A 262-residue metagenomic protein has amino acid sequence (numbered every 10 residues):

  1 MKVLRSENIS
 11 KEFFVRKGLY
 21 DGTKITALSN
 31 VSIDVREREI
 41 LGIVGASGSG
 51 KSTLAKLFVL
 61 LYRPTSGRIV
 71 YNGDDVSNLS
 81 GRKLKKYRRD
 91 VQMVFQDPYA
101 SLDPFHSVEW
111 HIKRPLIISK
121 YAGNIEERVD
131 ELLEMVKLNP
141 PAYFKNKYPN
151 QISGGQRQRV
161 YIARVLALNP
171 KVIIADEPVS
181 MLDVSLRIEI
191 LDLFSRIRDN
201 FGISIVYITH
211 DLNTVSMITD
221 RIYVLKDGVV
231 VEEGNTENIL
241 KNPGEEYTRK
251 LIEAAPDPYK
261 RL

Functional and structural regions predicted by a protein language model:
V59: Helix-to-loop junction immediately C-terminal to a conserved catalytic motif
G67-D75: Conserved ABC transporter NBD signature motif
D75, N124-Y143, E253: Conserved ABC ATPase "signature" region
K147-I152, Q156: Conserved ABC ATPase signature
V215-M217: A short, surface-exposed alpha-helical micro-motif characterized by mixed small hydrophobic and charged/polar residues
E233-G234: ABC ATPase "signature
